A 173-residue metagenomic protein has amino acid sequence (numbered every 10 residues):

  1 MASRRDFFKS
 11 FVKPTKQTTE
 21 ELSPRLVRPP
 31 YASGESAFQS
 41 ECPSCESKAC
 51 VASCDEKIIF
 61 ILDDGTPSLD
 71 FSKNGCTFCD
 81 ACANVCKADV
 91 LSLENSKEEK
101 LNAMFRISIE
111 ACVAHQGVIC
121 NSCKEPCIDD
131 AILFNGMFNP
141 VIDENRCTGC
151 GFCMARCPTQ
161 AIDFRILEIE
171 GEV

Functional and structural regions predicted by a protein language model:
M1-V173: Non-ligating segments of multi-cofactor redox enzymes
